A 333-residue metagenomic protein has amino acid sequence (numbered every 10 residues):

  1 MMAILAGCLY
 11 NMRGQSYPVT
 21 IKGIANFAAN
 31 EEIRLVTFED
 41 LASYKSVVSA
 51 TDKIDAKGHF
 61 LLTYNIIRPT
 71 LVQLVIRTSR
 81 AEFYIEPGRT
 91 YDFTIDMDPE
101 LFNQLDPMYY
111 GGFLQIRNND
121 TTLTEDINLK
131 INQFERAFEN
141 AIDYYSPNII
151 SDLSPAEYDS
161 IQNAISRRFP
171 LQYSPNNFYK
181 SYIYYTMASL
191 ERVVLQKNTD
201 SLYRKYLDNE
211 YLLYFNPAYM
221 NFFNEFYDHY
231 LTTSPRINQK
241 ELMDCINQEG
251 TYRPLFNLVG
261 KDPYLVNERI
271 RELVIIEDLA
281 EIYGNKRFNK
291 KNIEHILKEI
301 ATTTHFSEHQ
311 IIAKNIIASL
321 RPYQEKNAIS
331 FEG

Functional and structural regions predicted by a protein language model:
M1-G23: Bacterial Sec-dependent N-terminal signal peptides
Q15-P175, R192-Y206: A non-transmembrane, solvent-exposed segment enriched in polar/low-complexity residues
A156-A164, I246-R253, R287-E294: Helix-turn-helix repeat elements of alpha-solenoid scaffolds
A164-R168, N198-Y211, N289-I300, N327-E332: Alpha-helical repeat scaffolds
Q172-Y179, L213, T302-Q310: Short solvent-exposed coil/turn linkers within tandem alpha-helical repeat scaffolds
P175-N176, Y182-N267: Charged, long alpha-helical assembly modules
E268-T303: Extended alpha-helical scaffolding segments
F306-G333: N-terminal "domain-start" segment that seeds a small globular fold
